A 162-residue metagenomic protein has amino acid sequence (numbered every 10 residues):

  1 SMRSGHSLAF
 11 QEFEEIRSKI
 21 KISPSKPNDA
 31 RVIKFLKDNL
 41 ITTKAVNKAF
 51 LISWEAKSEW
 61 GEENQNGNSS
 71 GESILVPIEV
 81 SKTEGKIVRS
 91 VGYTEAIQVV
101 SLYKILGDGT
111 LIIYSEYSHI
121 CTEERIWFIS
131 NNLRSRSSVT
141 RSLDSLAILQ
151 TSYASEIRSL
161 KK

Functional and structural regions predicted by a protein language model:
S1-K162: Soluble ligand-binding/transfer domains with enclosed cavities or grooves
